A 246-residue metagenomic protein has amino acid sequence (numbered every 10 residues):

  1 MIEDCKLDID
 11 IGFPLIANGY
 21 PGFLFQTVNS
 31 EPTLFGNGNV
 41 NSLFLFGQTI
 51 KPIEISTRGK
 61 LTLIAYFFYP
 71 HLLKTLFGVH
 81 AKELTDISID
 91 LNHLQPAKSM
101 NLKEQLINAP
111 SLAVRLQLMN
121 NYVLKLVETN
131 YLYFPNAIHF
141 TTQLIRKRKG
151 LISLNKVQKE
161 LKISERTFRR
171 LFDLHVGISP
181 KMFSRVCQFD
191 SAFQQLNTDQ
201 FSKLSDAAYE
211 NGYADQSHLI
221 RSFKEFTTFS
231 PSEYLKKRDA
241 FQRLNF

Functional and structural regions predicted by a protein language model:
M1-K149, L154-N155, L161-E165, S179 (+4 more regions): Alpha-helical bundle regulatory/interaction domains
R166, R170, I178, M182-T198: Catalytic-pocket segment enriched in acidic/His residues
L171-H175, N211: Basic, nucleic-acid-binding surfaces and adjacent catalytic neighborhoods in DNA/RNA-processing proteins
L174-I178, S222-Y234: A secondary-structure capping/hinge motif
C187-D190, Q194, S205, Y209 (+1 more regions): A generic structural signal for well-ordered alpha-helical surface patches
